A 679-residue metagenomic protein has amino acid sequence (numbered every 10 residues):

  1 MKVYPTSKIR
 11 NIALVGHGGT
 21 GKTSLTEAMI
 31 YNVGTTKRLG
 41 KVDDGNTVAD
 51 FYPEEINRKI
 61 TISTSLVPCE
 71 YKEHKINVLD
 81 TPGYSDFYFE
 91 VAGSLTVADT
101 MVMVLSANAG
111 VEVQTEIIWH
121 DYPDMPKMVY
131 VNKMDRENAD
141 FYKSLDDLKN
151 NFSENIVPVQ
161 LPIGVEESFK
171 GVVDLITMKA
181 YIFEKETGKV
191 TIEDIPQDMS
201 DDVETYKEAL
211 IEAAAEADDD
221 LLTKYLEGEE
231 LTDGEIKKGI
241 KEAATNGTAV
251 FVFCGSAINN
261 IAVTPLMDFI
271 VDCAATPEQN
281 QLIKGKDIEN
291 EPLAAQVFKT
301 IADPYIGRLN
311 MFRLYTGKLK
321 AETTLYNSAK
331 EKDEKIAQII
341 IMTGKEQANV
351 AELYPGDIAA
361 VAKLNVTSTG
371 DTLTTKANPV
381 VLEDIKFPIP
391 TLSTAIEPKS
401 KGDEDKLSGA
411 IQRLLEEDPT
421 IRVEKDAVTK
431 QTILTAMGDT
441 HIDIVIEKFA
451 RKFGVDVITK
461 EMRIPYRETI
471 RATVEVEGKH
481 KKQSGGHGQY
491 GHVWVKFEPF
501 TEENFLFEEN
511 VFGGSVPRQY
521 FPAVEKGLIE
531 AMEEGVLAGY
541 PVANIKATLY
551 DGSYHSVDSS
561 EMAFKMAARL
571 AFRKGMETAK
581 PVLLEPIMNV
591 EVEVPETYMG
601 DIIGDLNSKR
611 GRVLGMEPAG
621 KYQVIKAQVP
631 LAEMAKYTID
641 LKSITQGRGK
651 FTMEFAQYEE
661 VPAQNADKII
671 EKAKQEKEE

Functional and structural regions predicted by a protein language model:
M1-E679: Structural and coupling elements of P-loop NTPases
